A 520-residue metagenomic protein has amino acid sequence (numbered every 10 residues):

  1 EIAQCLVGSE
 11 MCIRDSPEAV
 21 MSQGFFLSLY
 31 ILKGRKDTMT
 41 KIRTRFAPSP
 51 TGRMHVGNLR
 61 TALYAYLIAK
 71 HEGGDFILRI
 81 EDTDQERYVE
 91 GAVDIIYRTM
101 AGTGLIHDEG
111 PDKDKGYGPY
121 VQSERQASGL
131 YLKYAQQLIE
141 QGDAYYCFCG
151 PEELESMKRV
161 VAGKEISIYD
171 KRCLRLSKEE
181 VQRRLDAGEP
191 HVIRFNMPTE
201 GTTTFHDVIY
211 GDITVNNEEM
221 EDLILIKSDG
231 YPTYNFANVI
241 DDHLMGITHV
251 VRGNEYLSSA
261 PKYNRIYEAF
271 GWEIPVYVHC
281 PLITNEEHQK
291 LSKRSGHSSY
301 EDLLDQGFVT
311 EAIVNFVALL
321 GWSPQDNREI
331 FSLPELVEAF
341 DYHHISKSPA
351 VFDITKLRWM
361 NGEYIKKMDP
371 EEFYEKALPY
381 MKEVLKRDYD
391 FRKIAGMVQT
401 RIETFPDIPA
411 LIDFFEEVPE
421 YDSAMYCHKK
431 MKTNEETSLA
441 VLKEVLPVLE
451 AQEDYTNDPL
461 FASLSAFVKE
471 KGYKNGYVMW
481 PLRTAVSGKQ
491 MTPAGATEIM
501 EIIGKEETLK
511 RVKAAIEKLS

Functional and structural regions predicted by a protein language model:
E1-D15: Single conserved hydrophobic/aromatic residue that forms the stacking wall/gate of nucleotide- or nucleobase-binding
P17-L27, L482: Short, often N-terminal, low-complexity regions that either remain intrinsically disordered or form a short helix
M39-A162, A260-W272: N-terminal Rossmann-like or analogous alpha/beta NTP/dinucleotide-binding catalytic cores that position adenine
H55, A65, I96, L138 (+9 more regions): Residue-level signal for inorganic ion chemistry
Y120, I226-K227, M245-L257, T284-F316 (+4 more regions): Conserved phosphate-binding loops in nucleotide/dinucleotide-binding enzymes
E140, Y145-H279, N285-L291, P324: Active-site cores that bind ATP or allylic diphosphates and position pyrophosphate for catalysis
P370-K471: Small-residue-rich helix-loop
D458-L519: Charged substrate- and nucleic-acid-binding regions of tRNA-handling and nucleotidyl-transfer enzymes, centered on
